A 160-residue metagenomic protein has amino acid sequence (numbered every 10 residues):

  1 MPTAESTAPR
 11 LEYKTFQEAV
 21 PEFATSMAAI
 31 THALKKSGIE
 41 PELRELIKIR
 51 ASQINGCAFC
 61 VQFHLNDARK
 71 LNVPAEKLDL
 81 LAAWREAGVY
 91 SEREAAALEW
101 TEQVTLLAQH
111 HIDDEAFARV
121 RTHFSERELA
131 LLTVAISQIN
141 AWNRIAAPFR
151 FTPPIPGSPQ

Functional and structural regions predicted by a protein language model:
M1-Q160: Hydrophobic alpha-helical segments
